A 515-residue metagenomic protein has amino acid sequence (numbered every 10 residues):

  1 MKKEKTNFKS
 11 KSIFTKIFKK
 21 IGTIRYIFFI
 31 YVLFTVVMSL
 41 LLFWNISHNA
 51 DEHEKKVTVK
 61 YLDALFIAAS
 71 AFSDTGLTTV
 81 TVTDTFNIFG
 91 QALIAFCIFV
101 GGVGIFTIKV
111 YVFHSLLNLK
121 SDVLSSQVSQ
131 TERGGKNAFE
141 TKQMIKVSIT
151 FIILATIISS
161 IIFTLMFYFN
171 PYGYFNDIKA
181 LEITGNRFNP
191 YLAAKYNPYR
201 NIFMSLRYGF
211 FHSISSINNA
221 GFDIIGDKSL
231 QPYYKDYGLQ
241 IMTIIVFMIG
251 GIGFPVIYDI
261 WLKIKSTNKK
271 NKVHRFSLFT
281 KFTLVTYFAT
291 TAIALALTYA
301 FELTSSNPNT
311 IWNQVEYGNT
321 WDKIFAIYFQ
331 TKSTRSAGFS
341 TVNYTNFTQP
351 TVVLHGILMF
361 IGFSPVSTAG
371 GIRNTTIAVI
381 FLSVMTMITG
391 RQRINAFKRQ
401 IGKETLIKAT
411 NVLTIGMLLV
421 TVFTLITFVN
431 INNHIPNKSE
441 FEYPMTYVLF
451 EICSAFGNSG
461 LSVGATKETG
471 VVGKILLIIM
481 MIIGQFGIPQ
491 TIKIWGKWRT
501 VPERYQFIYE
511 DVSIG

Functional and structural regions predicted by a protein language model:
M1-G515: Membrane-proximal intracellular helices of multi-pass ion channels
